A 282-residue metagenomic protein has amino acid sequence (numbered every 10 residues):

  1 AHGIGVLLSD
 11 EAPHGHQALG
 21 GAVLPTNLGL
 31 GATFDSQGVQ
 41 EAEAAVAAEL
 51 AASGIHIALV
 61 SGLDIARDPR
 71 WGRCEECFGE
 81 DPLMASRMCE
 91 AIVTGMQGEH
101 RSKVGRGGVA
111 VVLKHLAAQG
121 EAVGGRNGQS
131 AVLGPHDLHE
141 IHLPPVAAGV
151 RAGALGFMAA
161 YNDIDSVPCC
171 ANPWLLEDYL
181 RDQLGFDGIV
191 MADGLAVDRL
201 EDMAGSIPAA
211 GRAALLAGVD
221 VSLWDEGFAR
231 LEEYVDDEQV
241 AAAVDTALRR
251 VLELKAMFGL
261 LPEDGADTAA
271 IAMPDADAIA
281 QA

Functional and structural regions predicted by a protein language model:
A1-A282: Glycoside hydrolase catalytic-domain context in secreted enzymes
